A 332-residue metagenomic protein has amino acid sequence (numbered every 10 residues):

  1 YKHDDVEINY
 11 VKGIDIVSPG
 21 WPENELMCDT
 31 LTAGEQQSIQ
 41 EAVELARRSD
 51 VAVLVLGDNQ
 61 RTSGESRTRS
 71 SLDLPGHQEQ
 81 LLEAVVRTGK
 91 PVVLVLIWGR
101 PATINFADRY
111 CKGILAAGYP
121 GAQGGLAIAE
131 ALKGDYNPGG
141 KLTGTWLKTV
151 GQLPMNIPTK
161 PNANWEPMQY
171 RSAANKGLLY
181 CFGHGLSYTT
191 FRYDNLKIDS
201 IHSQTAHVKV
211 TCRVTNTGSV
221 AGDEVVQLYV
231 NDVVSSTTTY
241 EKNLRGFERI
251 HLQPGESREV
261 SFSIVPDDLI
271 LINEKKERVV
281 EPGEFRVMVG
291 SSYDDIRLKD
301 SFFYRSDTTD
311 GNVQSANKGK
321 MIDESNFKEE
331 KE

Functional and structural regions predicted by a protein language model:
Y1-L31, I97-D223, Q227-N231, P254 (+3 more regions): Secreted, periplasmic, or luminal enzymes acting at the cell surface/secretory milieu
V11-K12, I16-P91, V95-R109: Hydrophobic helix-and-loop "lid/oligomerization" segment in the mid-to-C-terminal part of catalytic domains
D15, T62, S71, Y110 (+2 more regions): Active/binding-pocket-proximal capping segment
V208-V210, R258, L298: Hydrophobic core residues within well-ordered beta-strands of beta-rich domains
T217-S219, V233-S235, D267-L269, S292-D294: Short coil/turn motifs at secondary-structure junctions
S236-I272: Intrinsically disordered, low-complexity Pro/Gly/Ser/Thr-rich segments with frequent PxxP/GP/PP motifs and embedded
D268-E284: Short glycine/proline/serine/threonine-rich loop/turn segments at secondary-structure transition edges
D295-G311: Short beta-strand elements
